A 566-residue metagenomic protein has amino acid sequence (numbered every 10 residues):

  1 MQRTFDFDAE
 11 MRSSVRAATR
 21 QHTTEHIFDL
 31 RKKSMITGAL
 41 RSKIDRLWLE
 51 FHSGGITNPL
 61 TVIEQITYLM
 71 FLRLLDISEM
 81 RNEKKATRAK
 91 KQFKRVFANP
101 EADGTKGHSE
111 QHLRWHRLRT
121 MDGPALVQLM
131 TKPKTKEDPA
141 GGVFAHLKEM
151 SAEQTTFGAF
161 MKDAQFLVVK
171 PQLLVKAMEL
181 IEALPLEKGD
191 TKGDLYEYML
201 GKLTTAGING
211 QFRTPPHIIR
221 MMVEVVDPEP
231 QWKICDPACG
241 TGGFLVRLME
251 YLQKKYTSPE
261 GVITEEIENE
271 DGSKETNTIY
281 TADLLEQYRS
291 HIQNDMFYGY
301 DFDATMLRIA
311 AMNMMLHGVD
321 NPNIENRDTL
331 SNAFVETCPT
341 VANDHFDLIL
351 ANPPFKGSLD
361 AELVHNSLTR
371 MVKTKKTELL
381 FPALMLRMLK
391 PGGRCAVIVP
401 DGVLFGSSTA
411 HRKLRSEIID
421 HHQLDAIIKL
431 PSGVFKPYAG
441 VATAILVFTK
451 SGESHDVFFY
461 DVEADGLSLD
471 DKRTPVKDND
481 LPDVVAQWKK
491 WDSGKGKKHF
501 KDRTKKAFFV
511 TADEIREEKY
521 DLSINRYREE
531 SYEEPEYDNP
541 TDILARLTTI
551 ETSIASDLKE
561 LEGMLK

Functional and structural regions predicted by a protein language model:
M1-P230, A311, N323-N332, K429-G433 (+2 more regions): Non-catalytic, mostly N-terminal accessory regions of nucleic-acid modification and defense proteins
V62, I66, Y280, T374-V447: Conserved Class I SAM-dependent methyltransferase catalytic core
D76, T241, A304, L330-S331 (+5 more regions): Conserved nucleotide-binding/hydrolysis micro-motifs of P-loop NTPases
P185, G299-D303, L348, M371-K375 (+7 more regions): Hydrophobic alpha-helical scaffolding
Q211-L348, K356-D360, K375, L379-L380 (+3 more regions): Conserved S-adenosyl-L-methionine
V246, R308, D328, L348-P353 (+12 more regions): Feature representing long, continuous alpha-helical segments
F355, H365-K375: Conserved catalytic motifs of ABC-family nucleotide-binding domains
Q423-L424, K436-V484: C-terminal, active-site-flanking charged/polar segments
